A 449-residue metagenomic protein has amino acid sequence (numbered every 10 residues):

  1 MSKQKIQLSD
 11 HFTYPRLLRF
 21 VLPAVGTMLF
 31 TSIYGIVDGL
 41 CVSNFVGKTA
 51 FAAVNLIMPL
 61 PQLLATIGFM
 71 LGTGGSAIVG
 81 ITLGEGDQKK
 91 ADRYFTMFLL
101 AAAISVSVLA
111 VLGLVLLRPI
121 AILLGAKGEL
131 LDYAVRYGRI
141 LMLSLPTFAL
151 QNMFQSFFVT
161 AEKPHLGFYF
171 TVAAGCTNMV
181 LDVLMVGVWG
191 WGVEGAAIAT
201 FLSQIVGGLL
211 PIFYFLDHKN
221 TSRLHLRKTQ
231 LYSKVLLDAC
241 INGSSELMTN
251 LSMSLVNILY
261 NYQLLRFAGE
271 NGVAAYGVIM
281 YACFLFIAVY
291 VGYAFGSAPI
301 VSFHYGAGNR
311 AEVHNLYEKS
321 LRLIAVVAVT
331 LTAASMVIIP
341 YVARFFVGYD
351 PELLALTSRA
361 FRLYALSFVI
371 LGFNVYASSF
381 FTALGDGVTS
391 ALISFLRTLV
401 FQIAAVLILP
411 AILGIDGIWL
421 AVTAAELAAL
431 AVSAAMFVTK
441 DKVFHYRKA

Functional and structural regions predicted by a protein language model:
M1-V21, V79-P146, V188-G243, V301-S367 (+1 more regions): Short alpha-helical transmembrane segments in multi-pass integral membrane proteins
S9-V46, P59-G74, I78, A103-A110 (+4 more regions): N-terminal transmembrane alpha-helices
R19-D38, I140, A174, S203-G207 (+4 more regions): Transmembrane helical elements of multi-pass membrane transporters/channels
I33-A52, A121-G128, L184-W191, L251-L285 (+3 more regions): Helix-terminus/linker motif at the lipid-water interface of multi-pass membrane proteins
V42-Q62, E129-Y133, V193-E194, V235-N242 (+5 more regions): Interfacial/gating helices of multi-pass transporter permease domains
F51-V111, F148-G167, A275-I339, L371-I393: Small-residue-rich hydrophobic transmembrane alpha-helices
L63-T66, A110, N178-V183, G208-I212 (+4 more regions): Hydrophobic transmembrane alpha-helices of multi-pass small-molecule transporters
I140-V159, G167-N178, A196-L209, V291-A294 (+4 more regions): Short runs within selected transmembrane alpha-helices of multi-pass transporters and secretion channels
